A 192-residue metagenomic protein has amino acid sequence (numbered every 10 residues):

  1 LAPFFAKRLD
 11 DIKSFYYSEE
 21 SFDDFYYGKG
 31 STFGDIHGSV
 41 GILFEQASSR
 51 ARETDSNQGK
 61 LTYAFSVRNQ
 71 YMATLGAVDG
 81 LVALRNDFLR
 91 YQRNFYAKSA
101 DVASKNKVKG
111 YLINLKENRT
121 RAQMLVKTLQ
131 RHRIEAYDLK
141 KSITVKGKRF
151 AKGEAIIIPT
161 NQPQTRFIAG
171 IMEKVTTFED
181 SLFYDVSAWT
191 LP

Functional and structural regions predicted by a protein language model:
L1-Y16, E20-Y26, G30-P192: Intrinsic-disorder/low-complexity accessory segments
